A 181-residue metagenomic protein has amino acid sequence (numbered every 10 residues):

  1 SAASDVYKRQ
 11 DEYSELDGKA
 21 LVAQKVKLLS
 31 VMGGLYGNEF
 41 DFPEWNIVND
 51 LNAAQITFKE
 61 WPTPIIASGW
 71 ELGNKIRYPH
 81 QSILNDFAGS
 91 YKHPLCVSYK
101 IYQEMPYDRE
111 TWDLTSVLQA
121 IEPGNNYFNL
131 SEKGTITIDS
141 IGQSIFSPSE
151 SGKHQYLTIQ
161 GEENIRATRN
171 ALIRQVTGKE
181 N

Functional and structural regions predicted by a protein language model:
S1-N181: N-terminal acidic, glycine/proline-rich low-complexity segments
